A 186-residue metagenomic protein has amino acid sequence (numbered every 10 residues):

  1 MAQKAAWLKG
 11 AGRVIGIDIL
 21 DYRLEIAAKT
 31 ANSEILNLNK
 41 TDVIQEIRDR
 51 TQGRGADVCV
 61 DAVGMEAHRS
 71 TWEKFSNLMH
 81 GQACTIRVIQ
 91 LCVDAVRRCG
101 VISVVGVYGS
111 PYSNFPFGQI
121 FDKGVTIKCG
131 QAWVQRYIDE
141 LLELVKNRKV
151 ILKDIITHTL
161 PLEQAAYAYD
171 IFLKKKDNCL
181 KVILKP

Functional and structural regions predicted by a protein language model:
M1-T41, Q45: Mid-domain Rossmann-like dinucleotide-binding core that forms the NAD(H)/NADP(H) cofactor-binding site
Q3, G16-I17, L36, V60-D61 (+4 more regions): Glycine- and other small-residue-rich loops at beta-strand/loop junctions that grip anionic moieties
D18-I19, L38-D42, V63, Y108 (+3 more regions): Short beta->alpha linker loops
D42-I47, R87, P116, Q164: Short acidic active-site motifs
R50-V58: A glycine-rich helix->loop->beta "capping" turn within Rossmann-like NAD(P)(H)-dependent oxidoreductase domains
G53-R54, Q90, D94, V134-P186: C-terminal hydrophobic helical "lid"/dimerization subdomain of Rossmann-like NAD(P)H-dependent oxidoreductases
V63-N147, P186: Glycine-rich phosphate-binding loop and adjacent beta-alpha segment of Rossmann(oid) nucleotide-cofactor-binding
